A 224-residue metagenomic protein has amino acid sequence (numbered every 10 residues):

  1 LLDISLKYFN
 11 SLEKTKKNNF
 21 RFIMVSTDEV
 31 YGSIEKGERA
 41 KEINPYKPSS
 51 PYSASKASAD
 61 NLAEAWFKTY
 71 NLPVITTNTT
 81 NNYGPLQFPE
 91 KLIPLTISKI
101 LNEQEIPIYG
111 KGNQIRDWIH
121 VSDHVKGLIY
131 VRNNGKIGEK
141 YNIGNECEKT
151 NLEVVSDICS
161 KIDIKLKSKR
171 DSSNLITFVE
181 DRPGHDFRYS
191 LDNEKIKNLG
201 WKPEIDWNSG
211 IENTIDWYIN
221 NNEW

Functional and structural regions predicted by a protein language model:
L1, S55, A59, A63-W66 (+6 more regions): Hydrophobic packing within well-folded, soluble alpha/beta domains
L1-L2, L72, L191, L199: Generic leucine side-chain signal with a strong bias for well-ordered alpha-helical environments
D3, K7-M24, E29-N78, Y83 (+1 more regions): Catalytic helix-loop patch of NAD(P)-dependent Rossmann-fold dehydrogenases
P94, S98-W224: C-terminal substrate-binding subdomain of Rossmann-fold SDR/epimerase-dehydratase oxidoreductases
